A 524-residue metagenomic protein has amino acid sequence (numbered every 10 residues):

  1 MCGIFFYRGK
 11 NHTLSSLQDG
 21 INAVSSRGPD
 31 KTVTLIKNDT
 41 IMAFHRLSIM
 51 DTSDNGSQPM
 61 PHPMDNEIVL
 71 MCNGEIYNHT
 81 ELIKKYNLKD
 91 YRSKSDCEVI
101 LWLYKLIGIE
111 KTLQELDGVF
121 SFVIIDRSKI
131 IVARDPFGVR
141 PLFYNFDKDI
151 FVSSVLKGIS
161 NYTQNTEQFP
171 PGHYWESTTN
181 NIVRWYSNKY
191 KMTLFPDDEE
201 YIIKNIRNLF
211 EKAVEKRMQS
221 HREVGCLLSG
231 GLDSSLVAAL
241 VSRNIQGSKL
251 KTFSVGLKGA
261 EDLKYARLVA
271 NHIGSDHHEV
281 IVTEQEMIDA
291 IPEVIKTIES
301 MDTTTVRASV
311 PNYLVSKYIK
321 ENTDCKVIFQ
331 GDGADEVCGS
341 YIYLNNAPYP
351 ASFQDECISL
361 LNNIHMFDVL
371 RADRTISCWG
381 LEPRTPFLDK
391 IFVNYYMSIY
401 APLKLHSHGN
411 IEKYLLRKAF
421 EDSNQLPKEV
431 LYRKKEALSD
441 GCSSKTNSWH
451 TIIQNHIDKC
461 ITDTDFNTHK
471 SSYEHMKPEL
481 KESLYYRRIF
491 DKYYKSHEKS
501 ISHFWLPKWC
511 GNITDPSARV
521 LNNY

Functional and structural regions predicted by a protein language model:
M1-M301, N322, K326: Cysteine-centered catalytic environments shared across enzyme families
R8-T13, S128-I131, P136-L142, F146 (+3 more regions): ATP-dependent adenylate-handling active sites, centered on carboxylate activation for C-N bond formation
G56, L116, F353, K428 (+2 more regions): Short, intrinsically disordered/low-complexity patches at protein termini and at juxtamembrane boundaries
M60, V123, D302-Y313, D458-T464: Short, basic, helix/turn surface patches
Y91, E167-Q168, L426-K434: A short alpha-helix-loop-beta-strand transition element characteristic of N-terminal alpha/beta dinucleotide-binding
W102, V155, I399-A401, P427: Short, solvent-exposed coil/turn linker segments
N180-R184, I452-D463: Short glycine/proline-rich, acidic loop/turn segments that cap or connect secondary-structure elements
